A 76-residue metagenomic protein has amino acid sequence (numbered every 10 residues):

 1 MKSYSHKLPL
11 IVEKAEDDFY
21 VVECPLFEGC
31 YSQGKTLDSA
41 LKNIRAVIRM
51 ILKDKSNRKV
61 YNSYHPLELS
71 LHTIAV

Functional and structural regions predicted by a protein language model:
M1-L8, A15, K42-V76: Short, charged, surface-exposed hinge/linker loops at domain edges that act as mobile lids or interdomain connectors
L8, F27-E28: Short amphipathic alpha-helical segments
V12-C24: Short aromatic-glycine-(Arg/Gly/Cys) micro-motifs in beta-strand/loop hairpins
V21, Y31, E68-S70: A generic, residue-level signal for flexible/boundary positions that often mark functional hotspots
C24, C30, I51: Functionally engaged cysteine thiol sites
C24, K35, H65-E68: Generic alpha-helical secondary structure signal
E28-L37: A short, exposed loop/beta-hairpin motif centered on an aromatic-Gly-Thr core
